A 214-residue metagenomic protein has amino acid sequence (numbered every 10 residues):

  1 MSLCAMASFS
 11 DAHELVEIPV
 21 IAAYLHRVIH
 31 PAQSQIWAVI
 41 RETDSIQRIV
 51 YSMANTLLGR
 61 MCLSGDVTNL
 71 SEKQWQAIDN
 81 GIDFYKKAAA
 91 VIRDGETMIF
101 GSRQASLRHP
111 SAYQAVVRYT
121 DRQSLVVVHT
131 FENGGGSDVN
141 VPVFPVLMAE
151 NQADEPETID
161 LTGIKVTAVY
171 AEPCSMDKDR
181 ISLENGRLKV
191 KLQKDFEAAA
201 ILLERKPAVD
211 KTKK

Functional and structural regions predicted by a protein language model:
M1-N69: Glycan-recognition surfaces
T56, V126-V128, V169-A171, I201: Hydrophobic, well-ordered secondary-structure elements that form the walls of internal hydrophobic environments
G59, D66, H129-F131, E204: Structured loops at beta-to-helix junctions and adjacent beta-edge loops in soluble globular domains
G59-R103: Aromatic- and carboxylate-lined catalytic core of secreted/periplasmic carbohydrate-active enzymes
A105-I164, E197-A200: Carbohydrate-binding surface patches
A115-R118, D177-E184: Short, exposed beta-strand/loop patches in secreted or surface proteins that constitute
G163-S175: C-terminal accessory region downstream of the catalytic core in glycan-modifying enzymes
R180-K214: C-terminal beta-strand-rich structural cap/linker in extracellular carbohydrate-active enzymes
